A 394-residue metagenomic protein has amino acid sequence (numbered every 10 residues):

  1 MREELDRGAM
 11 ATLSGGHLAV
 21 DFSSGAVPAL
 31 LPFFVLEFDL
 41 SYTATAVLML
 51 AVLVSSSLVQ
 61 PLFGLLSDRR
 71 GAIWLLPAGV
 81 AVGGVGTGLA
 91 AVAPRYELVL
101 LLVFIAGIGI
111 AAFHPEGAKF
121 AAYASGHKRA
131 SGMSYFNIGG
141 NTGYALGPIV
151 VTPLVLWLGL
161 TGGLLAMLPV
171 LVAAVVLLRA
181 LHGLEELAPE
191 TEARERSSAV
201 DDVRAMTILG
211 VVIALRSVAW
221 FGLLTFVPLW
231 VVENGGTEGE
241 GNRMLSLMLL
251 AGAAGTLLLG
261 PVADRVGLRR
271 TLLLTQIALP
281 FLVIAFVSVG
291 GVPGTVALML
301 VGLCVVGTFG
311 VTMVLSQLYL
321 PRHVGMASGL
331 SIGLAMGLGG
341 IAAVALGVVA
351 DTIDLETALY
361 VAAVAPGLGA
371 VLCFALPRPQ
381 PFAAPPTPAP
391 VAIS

Functional and structural regions predicted by a protein language model:
G25, L53-P61, A145, L249-L257 (+1 more regions): Residue-level signature of mid-helix packing/kink "hotspots" within the transmembrane helices of 12-pass Major
V27-P28, R204-A253: Extracytoplasmic gate region of multi-pass secondary transporters
D39, G71, V92-E97, G126 (+2 more regions): Helix-breaking motifs and short loop linkers at transmembrane-helix boundaries and internal kinks in secondary membrane
L58-P94: Conserved MFS/SLC helix-loop-helix module at the cytosolic interface between two early adjacent transmembrane helices
V59-G71, G255-G267, A350-D351: Helix-to-loop junctions at the C-terminal end of transmembrane segments in multipass secondary transporters
L102-G139: Cytoplasmic helix-loop-helix junction between adjacent transmembrane helices in 12-TM secondary transporters
F136-H182: Helix-loop-helix hairpin linking two adjacent transmembrane segments in secondary transporters
L268-T312: C-terminal transmembrane helical hairpin of 12-TM major facilitator-type secondary transporters
